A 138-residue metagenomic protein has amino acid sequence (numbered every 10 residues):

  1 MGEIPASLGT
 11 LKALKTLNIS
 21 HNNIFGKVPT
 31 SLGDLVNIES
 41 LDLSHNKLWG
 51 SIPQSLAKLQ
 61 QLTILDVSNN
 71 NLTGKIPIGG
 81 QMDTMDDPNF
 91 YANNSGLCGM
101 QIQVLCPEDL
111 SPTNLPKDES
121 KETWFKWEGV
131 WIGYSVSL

Functional and structural regions predicted by a protein language model:
M1-L138: Membrane-proximal ectodomain caps of single-pass cell-surface receptors
